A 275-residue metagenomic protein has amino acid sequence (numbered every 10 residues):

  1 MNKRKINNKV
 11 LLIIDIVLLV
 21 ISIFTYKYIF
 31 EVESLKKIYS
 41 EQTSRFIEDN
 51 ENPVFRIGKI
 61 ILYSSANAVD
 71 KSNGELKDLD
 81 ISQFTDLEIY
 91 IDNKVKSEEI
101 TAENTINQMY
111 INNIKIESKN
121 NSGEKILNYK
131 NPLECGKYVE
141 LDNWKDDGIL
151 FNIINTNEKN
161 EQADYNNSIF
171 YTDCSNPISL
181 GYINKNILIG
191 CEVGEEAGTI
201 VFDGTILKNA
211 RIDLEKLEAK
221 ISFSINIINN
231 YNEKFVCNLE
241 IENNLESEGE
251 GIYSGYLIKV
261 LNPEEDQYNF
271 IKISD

Functional and structural regions predicted by a protein language model:
N2-L18: N-terminal Sec-pathway targeting helices
L18-Y28: Hydrophobic alpha-helical membrane-insertion segments, chiefly the h-region of N-terminal signal peptides
I29-L217, Y231-D275: Non-catalytic macromolecular-recognition regions in eukaryotic signaling proteins
K220-I227: Short, structured surface segments that line ligand/substrate-binding pockets
